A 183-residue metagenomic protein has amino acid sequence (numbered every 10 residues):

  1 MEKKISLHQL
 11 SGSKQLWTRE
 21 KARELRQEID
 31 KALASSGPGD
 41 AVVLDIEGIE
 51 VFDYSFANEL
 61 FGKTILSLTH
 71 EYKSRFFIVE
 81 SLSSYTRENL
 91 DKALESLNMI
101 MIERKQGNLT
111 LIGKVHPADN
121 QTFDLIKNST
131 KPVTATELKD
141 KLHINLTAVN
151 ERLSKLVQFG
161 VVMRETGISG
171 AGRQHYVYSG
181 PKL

Functional and structural regions predicted by a protein language model:
M1-K14: N-terminal presequence-like segments and adjacent domain-start helices
S13-A41, I46-N98: Amphipathic alpha-helical interaction surfaces in cytosolic regulatory modules
S35-P38, K127-K131: Short helix-capping/hinge SLiMs at alpha-helix to coil transitions
E95-N128, G170: Short alpha-helical segments that sit at the start of domains
T122, K131-H143: A short acidic, leucine-rich amphipathic alpha-helix
K131-P132, A148-E151, G172: Short glycine/proline-centered loop/turn elements that form peptide/ligand docking sites
H143-Q158, R164: Short amphipathic alpha-helical interaction segments
T166-L183: Short, cationic-aromatic polyanion-contact patches
